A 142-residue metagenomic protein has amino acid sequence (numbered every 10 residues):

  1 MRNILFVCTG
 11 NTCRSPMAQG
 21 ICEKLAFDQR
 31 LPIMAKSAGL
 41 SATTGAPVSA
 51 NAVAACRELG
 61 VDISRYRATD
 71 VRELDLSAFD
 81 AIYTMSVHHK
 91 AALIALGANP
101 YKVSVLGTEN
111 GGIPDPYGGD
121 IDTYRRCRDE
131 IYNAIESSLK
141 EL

Functional and structural regions predicted by a protein language model:
M1-S77, K140-L142: Conserved active-site segments centered on acidic
D75, S86-V87: Helix N-cap/beta->alpha junction signal
A81, V87-L142: Phosphate-binding/catalytic loops
